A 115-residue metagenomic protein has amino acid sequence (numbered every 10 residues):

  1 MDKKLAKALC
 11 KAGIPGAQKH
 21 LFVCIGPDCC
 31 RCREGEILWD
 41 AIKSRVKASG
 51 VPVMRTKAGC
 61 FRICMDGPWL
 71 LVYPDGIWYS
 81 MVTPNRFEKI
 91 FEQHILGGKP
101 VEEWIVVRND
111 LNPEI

Functional and structural regions predicted by a protein language model:
M1-V23, P27-C29, K47-A48, G76 (+1 more regions): Iron-sulfur (Fe-S) cluster-binding modules
A8-L9, K47-S49, T56-A58, D66: Intrinsically disordered, low-complexity segments enriched in polar/charged residues with Gly/Pro, especially when
Q18-E34, T56-D75: Local cysteine-cluster metal-coordination motifs and their immediate loop/turn environment, predominantly Fe-S cluster
G35-E36, P84: Conserved strand-to-helix beginnings and helix N-cap segments that scaffold or border functional pockets
W39-V53: Conserved helix-turn-beta segment immediately C-terminal to the redox Cys motif in thioredoxin-like folds
M54, S80-M81: Active-site-adjacent beta-strand anchor residues
